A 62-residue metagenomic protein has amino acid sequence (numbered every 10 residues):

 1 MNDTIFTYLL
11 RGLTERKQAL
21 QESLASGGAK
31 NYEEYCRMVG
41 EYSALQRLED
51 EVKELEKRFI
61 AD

Functional and structural regions predicted by a protein language model:
M1, A61-D62: C-terminal end-of-chain micro-motif
M1-S26: N-terminal acidic leader/helix
A29-I60: Short, charge-rich amphipathic interface segments used for partner binding and complex assembly
